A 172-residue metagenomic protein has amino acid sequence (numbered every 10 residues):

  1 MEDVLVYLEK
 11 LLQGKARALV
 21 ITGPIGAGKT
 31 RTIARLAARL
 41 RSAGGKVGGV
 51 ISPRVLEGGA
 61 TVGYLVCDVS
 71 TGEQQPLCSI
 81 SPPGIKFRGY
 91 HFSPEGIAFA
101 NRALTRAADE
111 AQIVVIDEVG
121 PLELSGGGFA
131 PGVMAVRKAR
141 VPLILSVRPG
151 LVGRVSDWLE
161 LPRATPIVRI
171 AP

Functional and structural regions predicted by a protein language model:
M1-Q13: Pre-Walker A adenine-sensing motif
A18: Walker A (P-loop) ATP-phosphate-binding motif of ABC ATPase nucleotide-binding domains
I21: Hydrophobic anchor at the beta1->P-loop junction of P-loop NTPases
I25: The conserved Walker
K29: Conserved lysine of the Walker
A34-F87: N-terminal phosphate/diphosphate-binding loop that engages ATP/GTP or pyrophosphate donors across diverse enzyme folds
P83-G126, A130-A135: Phosphate-binding/switch loop-helix module in NTP-utilizing enzymes
T105-R106, V119-P172: Replace "adjacent to P-loop NTPase cores in ATP/GTP-dependent enzymes" with "adjacent to NTP-binding cores
